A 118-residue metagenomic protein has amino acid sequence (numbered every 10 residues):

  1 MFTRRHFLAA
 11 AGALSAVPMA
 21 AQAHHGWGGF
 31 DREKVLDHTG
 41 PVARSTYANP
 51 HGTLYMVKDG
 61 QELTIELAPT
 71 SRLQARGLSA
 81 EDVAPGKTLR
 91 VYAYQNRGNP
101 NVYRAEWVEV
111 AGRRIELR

Functional and structural regions predicted by a protein language model:
R4-L8: N-terminal export leaders
Q22-K34: Short boundary/loop segments of OB/S1/cold-shock single-stranded nucleic-acid-binding domains
G40-V42: Conserved hydrophobic positions within beta-strands
N49-M56: Short aromatic-glycine-enriched beta-strand elements
A75-R90: Short nucleic-acid-contacting surface segments enriched for D/E, G, S/T with interspersed K/R
R97-R118: OB-fold/S1-family single-stranded nucleic acid-binding modules
